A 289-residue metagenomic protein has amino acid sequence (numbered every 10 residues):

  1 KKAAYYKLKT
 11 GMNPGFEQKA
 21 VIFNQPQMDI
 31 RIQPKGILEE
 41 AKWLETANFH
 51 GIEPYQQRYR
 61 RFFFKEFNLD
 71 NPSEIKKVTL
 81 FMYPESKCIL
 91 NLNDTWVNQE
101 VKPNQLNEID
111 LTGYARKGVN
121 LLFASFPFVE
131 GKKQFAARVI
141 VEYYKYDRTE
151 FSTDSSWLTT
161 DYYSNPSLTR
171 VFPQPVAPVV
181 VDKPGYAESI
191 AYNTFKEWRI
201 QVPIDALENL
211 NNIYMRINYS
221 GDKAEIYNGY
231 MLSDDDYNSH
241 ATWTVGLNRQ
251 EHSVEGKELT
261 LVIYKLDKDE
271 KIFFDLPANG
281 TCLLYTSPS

Functional and structural regions predicted by a protein language model:
K1-K35, R60-E66, Y83, S125-P127 (+2 more regions): Mature extracytoplasmic enzyme cores
E17, F67, N71-L92, L122-S125 (+3 more regions): Aromatic-lined ligand-binding clefts that engage carbohydrates, nucleic acids, or primary amines
Q57-L69, Y192-I204: Short beta-strands within extracellular/lumenal beta-sheet-rich domains
F63-K65, Q105-I109, W243: Short strand-edge motifs at loop-to-beta-strand transitions and within beta-strands of extracellular beta-rich domains
E108-T112, T244-E251: Exposed aromatic-hydrophobic patches
R116-G118, E255-K257: A glycine-anchored, Pro-Gly-centered beta-turn/N-cap motif
A124-E130, I263-K268: Short beta-strand-plus-loop segments that form exposed binding edges in beta-rich domains
Y285-S289: Conserved small/polar residues in nucleotide/adenosyl-binding loops
